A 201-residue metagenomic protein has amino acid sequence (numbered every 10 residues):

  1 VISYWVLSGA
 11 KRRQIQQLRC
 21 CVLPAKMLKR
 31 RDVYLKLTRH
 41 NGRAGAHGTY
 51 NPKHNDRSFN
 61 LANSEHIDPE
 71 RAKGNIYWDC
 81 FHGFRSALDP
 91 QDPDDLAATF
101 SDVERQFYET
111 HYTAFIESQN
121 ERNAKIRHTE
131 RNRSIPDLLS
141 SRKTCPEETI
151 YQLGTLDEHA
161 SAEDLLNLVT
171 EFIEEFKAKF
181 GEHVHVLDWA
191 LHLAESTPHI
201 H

Functional and structural regions predicted by a protein language model:
I2-H201: N-terminal nicking endonuclease/strand-transfer module with a His-rich metal-binding environment and a catalytic Tyr
